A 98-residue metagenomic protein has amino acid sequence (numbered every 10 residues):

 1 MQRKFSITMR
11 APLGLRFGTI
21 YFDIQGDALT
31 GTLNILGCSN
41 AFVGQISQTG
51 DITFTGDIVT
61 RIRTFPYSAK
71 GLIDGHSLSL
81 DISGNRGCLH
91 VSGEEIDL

Functional and structural regions predicted by a protein language model:
M1-D74, S79-L98: Central antiparallel beta-sheet cores of small beta-barrel/beta-sandwich binding domains
